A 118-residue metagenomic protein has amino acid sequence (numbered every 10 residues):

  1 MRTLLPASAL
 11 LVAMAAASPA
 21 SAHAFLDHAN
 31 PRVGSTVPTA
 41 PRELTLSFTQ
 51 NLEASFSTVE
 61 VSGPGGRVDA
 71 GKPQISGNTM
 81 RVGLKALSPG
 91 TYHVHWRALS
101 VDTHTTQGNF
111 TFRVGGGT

Functional and structural regions predicted by a protein language model:
M1-L5: Bacterial Sec-dependent N-terminal signal peptides
A7-A15: Bacterial N-terminal signal peptides
V12, S21, V82: Short, flexible active-site loop motifs that bind/organize anionic cofactors or intermediates
A17-P19: N-terminal signal peptide c-region/cleavage motif recognized by signal peptidases
A22-A40: N-terminal edge beta-strand
L26, S35-T36, T45-T118: Acidic, low-complexity Ser/Thr/Gly/Pro-rich repeat segments typical of extracellular/periplasmic and surface-exposed
